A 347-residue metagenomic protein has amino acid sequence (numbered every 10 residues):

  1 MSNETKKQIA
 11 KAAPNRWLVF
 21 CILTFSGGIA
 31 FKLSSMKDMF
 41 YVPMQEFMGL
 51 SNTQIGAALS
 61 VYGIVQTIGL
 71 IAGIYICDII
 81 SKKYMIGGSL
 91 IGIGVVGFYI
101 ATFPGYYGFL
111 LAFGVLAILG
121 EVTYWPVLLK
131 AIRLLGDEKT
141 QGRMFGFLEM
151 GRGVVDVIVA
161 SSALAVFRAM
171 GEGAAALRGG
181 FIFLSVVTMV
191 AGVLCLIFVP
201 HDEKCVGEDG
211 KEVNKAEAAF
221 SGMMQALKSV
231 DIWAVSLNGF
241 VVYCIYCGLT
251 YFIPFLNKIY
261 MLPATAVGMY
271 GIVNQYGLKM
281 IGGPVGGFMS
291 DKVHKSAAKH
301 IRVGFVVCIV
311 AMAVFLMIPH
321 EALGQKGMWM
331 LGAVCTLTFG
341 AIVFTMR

Functional and structural regions predicted by a protein language model:
S2-A13, E203-A234: Juxtamembrane intracellular "pre-TM" segments in multi-pass secondary transporters
K37-Y41, V159-A160, S229-G286, M346: Extracytoplasmic gate region of multi-pass secondary transporters
I68-Y106: Conserved MFS/SLC helix-loop-helix module at the cytosolic interface between two early adjacent transmembrane helices
G69-S81, G282-K295: Helix-to-loop junctions at the C-terminal end of transmembrane segments in multipass secondary transporters
I79-L90, D291-V306: Cytoplasmic membrane-interface "Motif A"-like loop-to-helix N-cap segments of 12-TM Major Facilitator Superfamily
F113-G151: Cytoplasmic helix-loop-helix junction between adjacent transmembrane helices in 12-TM secondary transporters
G142-F167, L278: Glycine-rich segments within core transmembrane alpha-helices of 12-TM secondary carriers
S296-R347: C-terminal transmembrane helical hairpin of 12-TM major facilitator-type secondary transporters
